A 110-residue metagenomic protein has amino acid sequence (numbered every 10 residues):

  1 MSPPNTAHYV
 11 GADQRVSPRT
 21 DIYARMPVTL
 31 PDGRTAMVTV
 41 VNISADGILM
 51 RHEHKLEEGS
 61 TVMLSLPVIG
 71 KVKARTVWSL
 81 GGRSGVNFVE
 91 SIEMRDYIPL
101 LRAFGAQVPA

Functional and structural regions predicted by a protein language model:
M1-A110: Structured alpha-helical
